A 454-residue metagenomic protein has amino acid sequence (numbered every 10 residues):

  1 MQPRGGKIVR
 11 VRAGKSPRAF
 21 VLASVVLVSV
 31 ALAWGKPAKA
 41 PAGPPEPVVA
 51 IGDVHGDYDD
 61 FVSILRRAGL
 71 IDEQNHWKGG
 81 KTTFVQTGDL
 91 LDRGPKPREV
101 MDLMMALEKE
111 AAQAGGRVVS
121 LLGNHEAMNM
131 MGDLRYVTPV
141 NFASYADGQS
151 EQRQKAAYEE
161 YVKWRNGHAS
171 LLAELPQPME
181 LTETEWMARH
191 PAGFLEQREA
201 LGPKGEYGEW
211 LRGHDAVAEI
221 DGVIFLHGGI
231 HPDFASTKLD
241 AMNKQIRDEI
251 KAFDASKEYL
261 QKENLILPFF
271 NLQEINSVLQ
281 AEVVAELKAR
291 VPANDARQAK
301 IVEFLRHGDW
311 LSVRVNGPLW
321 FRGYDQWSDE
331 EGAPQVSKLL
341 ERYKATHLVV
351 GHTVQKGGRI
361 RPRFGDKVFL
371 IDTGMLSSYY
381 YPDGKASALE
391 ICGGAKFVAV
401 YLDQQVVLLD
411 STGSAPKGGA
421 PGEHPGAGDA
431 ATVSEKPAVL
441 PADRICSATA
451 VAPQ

Functional and structural regions predicted by a protein language model:
R4-V21: Bacterial N-terminal signal peptides that target proteins for export
G5, V25-V26, D429: Low-complexity intrinsically disordered segments
F20-A31: Bacterial N-terminal signal peptides
L32-Q454: Feature recognizes metal-dependent phosphohydrolase scaffolds
